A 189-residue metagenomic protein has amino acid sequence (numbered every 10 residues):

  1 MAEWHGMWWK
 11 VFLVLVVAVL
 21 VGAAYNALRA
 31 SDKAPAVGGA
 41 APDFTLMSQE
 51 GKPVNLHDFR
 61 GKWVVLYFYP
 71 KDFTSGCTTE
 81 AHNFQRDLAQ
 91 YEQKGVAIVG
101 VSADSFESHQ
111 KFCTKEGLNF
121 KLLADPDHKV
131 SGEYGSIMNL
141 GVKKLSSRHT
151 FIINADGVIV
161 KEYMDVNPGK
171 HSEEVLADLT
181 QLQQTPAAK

Functional and structural regions predicted by a protein language model:
M1-M47, K189: N-terminal targeting signals for export/organelle localization
P35, F44-V64: A short beta-strand-turn-helix
A41-P42, W63, S147-H149: Short loop/turn microsegments at loop-to-beta-strand junctions
L56-T78, F84: Short active-site neighborhood of thiol/selenol oxidoreductases, capturing the structured segment around
G76-L118, P126-E133: Structural microenvironment flanking redox-active thiols in thiol-disulfide oxidoreductases
L118-F120, I137-L140, K144-F151: Structural micro-motif
L145-K189: Thiol-/selenol-based redox modules, centered on thioredoxin-like and closely related oxidoreductase domains
